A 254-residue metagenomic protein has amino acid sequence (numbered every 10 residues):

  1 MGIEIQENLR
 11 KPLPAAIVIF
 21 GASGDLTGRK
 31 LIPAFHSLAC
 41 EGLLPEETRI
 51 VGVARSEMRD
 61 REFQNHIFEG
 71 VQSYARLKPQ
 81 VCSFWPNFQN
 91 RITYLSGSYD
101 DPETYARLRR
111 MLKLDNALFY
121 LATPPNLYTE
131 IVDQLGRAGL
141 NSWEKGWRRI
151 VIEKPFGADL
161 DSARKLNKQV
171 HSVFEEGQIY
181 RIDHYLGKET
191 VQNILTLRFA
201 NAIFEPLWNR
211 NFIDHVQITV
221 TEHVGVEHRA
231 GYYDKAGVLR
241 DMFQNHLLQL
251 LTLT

Functional and structural regions predicted by a protein language model:
M1-I152, F156-T254: Secretory/organelle targeting and membrane-embedding segments
